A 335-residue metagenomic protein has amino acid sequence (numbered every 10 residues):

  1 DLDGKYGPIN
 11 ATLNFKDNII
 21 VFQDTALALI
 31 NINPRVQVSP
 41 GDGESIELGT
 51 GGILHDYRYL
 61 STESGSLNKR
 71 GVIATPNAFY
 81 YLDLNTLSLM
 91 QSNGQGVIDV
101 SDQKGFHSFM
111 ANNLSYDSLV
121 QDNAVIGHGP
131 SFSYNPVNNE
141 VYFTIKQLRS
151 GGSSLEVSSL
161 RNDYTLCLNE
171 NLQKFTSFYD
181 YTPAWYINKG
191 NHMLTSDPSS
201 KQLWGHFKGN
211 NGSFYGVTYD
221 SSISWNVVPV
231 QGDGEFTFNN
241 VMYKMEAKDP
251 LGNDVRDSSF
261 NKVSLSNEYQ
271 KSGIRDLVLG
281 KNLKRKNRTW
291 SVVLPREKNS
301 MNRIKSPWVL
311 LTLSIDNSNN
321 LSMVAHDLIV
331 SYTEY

Functional and structural regions predicted by a protein language model:
D1-D17, Q23: Alpha-solenoid helical-repeat scaffolds
D1-L2, Y57-T62: A short beta-strand motif characteristic of beta-propeller blades
Y6-I9, I53-Y57: Blade-loop segments of beta-propeller domains
G7-I9, S64-L67, A78, N85-Y335: Beta-sheet repeat architectures centered on beta-propellers
L13-F15, V72-N77, K189: Loop/turn segments within WD40 beta-propeller blades
K16-S45: Carboxylate/His-rich catalytic cores and anion/metal-binding grooves
D24, T75-N77, L84: Glycine-centered tight turns/hairpins at beta-strand boundaries that repeat across beta-rich repeat domains
S39-G51, N162-E170: Beta-propeller blade signature
